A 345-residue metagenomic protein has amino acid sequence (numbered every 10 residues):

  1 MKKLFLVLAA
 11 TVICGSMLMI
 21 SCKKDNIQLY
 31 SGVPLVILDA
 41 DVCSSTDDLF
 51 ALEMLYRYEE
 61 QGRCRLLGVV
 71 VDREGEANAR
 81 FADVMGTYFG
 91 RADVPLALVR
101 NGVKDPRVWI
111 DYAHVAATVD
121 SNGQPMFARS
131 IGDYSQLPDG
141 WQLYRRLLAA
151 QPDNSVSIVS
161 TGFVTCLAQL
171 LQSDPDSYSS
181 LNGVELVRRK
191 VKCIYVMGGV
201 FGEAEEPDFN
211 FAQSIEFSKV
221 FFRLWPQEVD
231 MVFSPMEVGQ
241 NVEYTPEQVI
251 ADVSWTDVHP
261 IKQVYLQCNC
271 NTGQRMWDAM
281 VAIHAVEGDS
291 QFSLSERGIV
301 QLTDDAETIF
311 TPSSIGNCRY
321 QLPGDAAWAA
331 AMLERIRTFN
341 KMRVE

Functional and structural regions predicted by a protein language model:
M1-L29: Bacterial Sec-dependent N-terminal signal peptides
K23-E345: N-terminal acidic, glycine/proline-rich low-complexity segments
